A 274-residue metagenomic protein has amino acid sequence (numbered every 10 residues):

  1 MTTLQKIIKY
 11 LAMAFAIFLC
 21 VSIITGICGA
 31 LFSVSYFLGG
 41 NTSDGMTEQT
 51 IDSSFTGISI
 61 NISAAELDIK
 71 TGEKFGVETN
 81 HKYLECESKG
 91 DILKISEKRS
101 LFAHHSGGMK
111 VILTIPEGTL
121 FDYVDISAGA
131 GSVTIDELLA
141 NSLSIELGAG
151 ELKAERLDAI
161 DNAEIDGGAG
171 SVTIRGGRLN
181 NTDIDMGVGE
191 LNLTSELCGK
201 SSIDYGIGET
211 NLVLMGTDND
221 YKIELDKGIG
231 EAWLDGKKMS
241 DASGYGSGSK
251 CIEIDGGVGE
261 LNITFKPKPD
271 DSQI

Functional and structural regions predicted by a protein language model:
M1-I8: N-terminal Lys/Arg-rich, disordered targeting/topogenic segments
Y10-G29: Hydrophobic membrane-insertion alpha-helices, especially the h-region of bacterial N-terminal signal peptides
F18, S22, L84-S88, M186-V188 (+1 more regions): Phosphate-binding glycine-rich loops and adjacent basic patches that engage nucleotide phosphates, nucleic-acid
G29-K98, F102-S127, S132-S144, K153 (+5 more regions): Short linear S-[DN]-x-LW-Φ motif typified by the pepsin-like aspartic protease active-site region
A154-L157, D161-G167, S171-I274: Short, surface-exposed interaction patches in beta-rich subdomains that mediate adhesion/assembly near membranes
